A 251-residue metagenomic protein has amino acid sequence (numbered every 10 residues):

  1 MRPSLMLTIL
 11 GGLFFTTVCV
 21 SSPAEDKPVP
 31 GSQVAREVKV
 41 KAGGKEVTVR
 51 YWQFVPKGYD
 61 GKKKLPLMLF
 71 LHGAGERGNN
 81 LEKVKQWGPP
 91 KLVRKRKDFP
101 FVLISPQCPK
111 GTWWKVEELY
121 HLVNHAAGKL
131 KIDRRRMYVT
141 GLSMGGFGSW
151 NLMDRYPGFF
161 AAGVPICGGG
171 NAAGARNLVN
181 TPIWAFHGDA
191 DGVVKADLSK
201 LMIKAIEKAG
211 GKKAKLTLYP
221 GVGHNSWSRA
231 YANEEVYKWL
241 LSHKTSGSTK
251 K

Functional and structural regions predicted by a protein language model:
L7-T17: Bacterial N-terminal signal peptides
C19-L67, Y120, T140-L142, F147 (+7 more regions): A domain-start/cap signature at the N-terminus of enzymes
G58-K63, G111-M144, P157: Gly/Ser-rich "nucleophile elbow"/oxyanion-hole loop immediately N-terminal to the catalytic nucleophile in hydrolases
L67, L71-L122: Active-site machinery of serine-nucleophile hydrolases
F70-G78, C108, A127-L130, L142-D154 (+5 more regions): Cell-envelope and extracellular/periplasmic
F99-F101, L178-I183: Short, proline-enriched alpha-helix->beta-strand connector loops that line the catalytic pocket of alpha/beta-hydrolase
F159-G169: A conserved short beta-strand
P182-F186, A190-K251: C-terminal catalytic histidine-bearing segment of alpha/beta-hydrolase fold enzymes
